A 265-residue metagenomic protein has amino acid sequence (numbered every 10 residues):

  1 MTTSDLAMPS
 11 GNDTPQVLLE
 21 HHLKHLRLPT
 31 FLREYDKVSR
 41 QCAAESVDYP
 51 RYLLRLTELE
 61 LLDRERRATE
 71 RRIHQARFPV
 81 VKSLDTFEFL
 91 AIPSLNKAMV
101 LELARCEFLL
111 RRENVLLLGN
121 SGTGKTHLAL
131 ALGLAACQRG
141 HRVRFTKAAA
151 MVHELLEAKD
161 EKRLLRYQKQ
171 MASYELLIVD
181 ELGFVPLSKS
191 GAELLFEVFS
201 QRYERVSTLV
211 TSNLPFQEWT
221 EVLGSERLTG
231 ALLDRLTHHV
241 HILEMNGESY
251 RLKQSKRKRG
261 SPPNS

Functional and structural regions predicted by a protein language model:
M1-F31: Charged, compositionally biased N-terminal leader segments and the immediate start of the first structured element
V17, H21-K24, R33-D36, R51-R55 (+12 more regions): Solvent-exposed alpha-helical segments within well-ordered globular domains of core cellular machineries
E20, P29-V80: Interdomain "pre-motor" coupling segment immediately N-terminal to P-loop NTPase/helicase cores
R64-L118: Extended interfacial segments that mediate partner engagement and assembly in macromolecular machines
L95-S173, T220-L223: Conserved P-loop
R142, T146, A150-S173, L182-S265: Replace "adjacent to P-loop NTPase cores in ATP/GTP-dependent enzymes" with "adjacent to NTP-binding cores
L176: Walker B motif beta-strand of ABC-family P-loop ATPases
